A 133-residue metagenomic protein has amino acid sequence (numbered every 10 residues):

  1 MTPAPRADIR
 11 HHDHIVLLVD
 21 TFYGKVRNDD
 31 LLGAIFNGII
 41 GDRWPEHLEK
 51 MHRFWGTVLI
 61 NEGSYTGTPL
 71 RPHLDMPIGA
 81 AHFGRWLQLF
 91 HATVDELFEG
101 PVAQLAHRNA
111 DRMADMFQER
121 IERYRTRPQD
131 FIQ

Functional and structural regions predicted by a protein language model:
M1-Q133: Core of compact, soluble alpha-helical bundle domains
